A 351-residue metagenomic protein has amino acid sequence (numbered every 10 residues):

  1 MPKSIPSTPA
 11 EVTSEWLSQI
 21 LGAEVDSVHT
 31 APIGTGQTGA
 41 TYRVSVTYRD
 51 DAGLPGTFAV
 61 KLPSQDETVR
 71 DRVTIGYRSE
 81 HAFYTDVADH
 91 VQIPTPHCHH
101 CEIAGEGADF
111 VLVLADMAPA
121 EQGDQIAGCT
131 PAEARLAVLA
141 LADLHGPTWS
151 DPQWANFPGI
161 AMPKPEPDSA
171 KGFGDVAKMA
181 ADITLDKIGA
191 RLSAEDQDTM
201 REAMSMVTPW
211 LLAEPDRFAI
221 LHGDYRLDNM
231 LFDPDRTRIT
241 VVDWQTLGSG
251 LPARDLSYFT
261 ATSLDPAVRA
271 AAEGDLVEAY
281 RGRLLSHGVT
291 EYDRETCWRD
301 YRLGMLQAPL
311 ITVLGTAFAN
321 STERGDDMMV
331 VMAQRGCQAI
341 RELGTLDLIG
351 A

Functional and structural regions predicted by a protein language model:
M1-D109, A219, D233-I239, I349-A351: Conserved NTP-binding catalytic cores of kinases and kinase-like/nucleotidyltransferase enzymes across multiple kinase
M1-T8, V12, N156-P209, L310: Active-site catalytic-loop/activation-segment of kinase and kinase-like phosphoryl-transfer enzymes
P63-D66, L114-G128, G146, F259 (+1 more regions): A glycine-centered beta->alpha junction motif in the catalytic cores of kinase/phosphotransferase enzymes
A82, T246, P252-G288, M305-R324: Active-site activation/catalytic loop segments of kinase-like enzymes and analogous catalytic loops in related
E102-L136: Conserved structural core of kinase catalytic domains
G123-G159: Conserved kinase catalytic-core helix
D228-F259: Catalytic activation segment of kinase domains across protein kinase-like and atypical kinase folds
Q307-A351: ATP/Mg2+ or Mg2+-diphosphate-binding catalytic cores that bind nucleotide phosphates or diphosphates via glycine-rich
